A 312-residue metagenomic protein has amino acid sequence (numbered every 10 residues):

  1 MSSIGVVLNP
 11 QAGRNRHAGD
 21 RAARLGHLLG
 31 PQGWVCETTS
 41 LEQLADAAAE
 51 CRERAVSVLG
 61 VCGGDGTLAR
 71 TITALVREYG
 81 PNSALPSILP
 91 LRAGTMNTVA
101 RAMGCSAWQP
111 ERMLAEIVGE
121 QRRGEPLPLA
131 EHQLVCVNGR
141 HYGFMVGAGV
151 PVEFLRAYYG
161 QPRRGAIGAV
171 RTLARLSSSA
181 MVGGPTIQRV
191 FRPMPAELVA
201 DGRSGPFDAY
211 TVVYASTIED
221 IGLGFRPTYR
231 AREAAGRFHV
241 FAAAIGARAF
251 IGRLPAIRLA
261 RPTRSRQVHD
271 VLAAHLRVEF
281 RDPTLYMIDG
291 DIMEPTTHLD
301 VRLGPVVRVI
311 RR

Functional and structural regions predicted by a protein language model:
M1-C62, T67-A69, T73-A74, E78 (+1 more regions): ATP/NTP phosphate-donor binding region
L8-Q11, A93, A243-I245: Cofactor-binding loop segments of dinucleotide-utilizing enzymes, especially the Rossmann-like FAD- and NAD(P)+-binding
A12-R14, V150-E153, E219-L223, A247-F250 (+2 more regions): Short, acidic Gly/Pro/Ser/Thr-rich loop/turn segments
A18-D20, I72-L75, R101-M103, R156 (+1 more regions): Short amphipathic alpha-helical segments
T38, R77-T211: Catalytic core of DAGKc-family lipid kinases
G147, P151, V213-Y229, I292: Glycine-rich phosphate/pyrophosphate-binding beta-alpha loops
G160-R175, A215, I221-L223, Y229-A249: Gly/Ser/Thr-rich active-site loops/lids in small-molecule metabolic enzymes that frequently grip phosphoryl groups
A200-F207, R226-R312: ATP/nucleoside-binding phosphotransfer catalytic cores, i.e., glycine-rich phosphate-binding loops
